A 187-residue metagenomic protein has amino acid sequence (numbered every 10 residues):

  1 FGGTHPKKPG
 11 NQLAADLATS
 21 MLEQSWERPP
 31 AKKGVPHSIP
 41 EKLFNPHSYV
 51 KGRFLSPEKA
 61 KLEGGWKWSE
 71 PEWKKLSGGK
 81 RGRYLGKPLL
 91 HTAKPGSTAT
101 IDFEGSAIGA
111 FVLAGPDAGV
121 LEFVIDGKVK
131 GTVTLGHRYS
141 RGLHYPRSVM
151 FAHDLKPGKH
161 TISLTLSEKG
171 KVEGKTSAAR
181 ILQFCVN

Functional and structural regions predicted by a protein language model:
F1-N187: Conserved catalytic region of serine esterases and O-acyltransferases that act on ester linkages in lipids
